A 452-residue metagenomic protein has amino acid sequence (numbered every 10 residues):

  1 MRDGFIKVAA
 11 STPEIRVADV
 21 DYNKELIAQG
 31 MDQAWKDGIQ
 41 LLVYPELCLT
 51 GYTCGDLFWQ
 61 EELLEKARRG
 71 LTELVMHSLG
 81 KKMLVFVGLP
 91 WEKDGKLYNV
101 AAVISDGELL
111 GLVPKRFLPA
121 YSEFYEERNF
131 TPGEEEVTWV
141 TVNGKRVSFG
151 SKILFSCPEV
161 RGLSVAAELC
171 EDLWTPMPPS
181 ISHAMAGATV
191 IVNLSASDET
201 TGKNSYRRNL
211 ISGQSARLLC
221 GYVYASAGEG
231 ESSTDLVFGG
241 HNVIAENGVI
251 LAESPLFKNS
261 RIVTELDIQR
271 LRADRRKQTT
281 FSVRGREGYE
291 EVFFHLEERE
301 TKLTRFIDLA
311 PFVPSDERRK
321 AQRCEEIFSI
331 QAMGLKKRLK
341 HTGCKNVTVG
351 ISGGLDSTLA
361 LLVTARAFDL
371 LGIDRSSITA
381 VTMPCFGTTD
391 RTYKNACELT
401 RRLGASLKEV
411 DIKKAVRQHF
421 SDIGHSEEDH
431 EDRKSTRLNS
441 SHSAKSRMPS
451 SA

Functional and structural regions predicted by a protein language model:
M1-G350, L362, R366-R375, R391 (+2 more regions): Enzyme catalytic cores with a strong preference for nitrogen-chemistry domains
L49, K414-R417, S443: Active-site micro-motifs of SAM-dependent methyltransferase domains
W91, K345-S357, K413-R417, R437: A glycine-rich phosphate-binding loop feature that marks nucleotide/adenosyl-phosphate handling sites
Q331, G354, P384: Conserved hydrophobic/aromatic pocket- or pore-lining residues that grip, position, or stack substrates in active sites
I373, M383-R437: ATP-dependent adenylate-handling ligase core
I378: Short beta-strand element of Class I
K434, L438-A452: Single conserved hydrophobic/aromatic residue that forms the stacking wall/gate of nucleotide- or nucleobase-binding
